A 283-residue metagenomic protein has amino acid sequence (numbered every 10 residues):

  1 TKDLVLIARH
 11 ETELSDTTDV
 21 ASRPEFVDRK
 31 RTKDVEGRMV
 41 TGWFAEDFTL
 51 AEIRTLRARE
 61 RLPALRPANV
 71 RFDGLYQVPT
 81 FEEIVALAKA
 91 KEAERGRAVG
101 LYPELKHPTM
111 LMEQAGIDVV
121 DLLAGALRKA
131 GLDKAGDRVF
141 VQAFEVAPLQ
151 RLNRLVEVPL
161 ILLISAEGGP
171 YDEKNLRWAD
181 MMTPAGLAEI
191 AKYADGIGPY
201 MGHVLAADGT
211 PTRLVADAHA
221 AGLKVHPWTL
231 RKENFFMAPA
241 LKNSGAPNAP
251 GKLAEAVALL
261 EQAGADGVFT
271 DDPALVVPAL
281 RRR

Functional and structural regions predicted by a protein language model:
T1-R283: Phosphate-group recognition and catalysis centered on beta-loop-alpha active-site segments
